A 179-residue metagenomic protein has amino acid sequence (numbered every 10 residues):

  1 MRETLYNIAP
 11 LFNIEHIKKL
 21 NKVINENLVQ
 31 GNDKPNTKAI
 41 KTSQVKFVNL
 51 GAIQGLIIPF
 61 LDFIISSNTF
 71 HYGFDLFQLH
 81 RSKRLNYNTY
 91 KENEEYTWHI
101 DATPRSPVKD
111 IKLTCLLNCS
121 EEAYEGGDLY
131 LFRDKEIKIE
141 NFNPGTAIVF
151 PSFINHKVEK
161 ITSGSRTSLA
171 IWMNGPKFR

Functional and structural regions predicted by a protein language model:
M1-N86: Non-heme Fe(II)/2-oxoglutarate
T69-R179: Catalytic core of non-heme Fe(II) oxygenases with the double-stranded beta-helix
